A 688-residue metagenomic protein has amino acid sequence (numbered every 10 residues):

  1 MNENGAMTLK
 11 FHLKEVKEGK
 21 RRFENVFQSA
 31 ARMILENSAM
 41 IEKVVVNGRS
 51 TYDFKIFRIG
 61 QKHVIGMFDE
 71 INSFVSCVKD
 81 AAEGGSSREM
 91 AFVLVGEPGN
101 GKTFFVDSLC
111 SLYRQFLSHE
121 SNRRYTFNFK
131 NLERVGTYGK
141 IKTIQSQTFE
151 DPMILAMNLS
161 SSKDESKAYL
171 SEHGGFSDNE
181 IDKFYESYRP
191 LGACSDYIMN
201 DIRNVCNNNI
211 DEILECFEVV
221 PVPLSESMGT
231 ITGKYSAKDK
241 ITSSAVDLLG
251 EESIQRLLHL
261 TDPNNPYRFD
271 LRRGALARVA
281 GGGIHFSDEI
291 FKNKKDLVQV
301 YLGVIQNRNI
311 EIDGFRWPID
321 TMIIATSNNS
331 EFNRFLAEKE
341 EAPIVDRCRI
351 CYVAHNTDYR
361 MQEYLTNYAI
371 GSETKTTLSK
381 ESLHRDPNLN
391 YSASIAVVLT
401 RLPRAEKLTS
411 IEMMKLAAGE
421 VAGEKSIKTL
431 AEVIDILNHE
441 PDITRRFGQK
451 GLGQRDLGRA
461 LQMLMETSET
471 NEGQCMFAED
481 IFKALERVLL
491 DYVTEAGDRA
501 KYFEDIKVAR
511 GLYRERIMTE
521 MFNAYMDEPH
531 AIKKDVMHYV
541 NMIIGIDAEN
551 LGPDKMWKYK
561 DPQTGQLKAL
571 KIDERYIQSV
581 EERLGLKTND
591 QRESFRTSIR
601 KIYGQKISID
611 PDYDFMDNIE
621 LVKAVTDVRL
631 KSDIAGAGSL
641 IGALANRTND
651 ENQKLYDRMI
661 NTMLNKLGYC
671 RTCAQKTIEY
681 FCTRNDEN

Functional and structural regions predicted by a protein language model:
M1, M7-N688: Conserved ASCE/P-loop NTPase catalytic core
